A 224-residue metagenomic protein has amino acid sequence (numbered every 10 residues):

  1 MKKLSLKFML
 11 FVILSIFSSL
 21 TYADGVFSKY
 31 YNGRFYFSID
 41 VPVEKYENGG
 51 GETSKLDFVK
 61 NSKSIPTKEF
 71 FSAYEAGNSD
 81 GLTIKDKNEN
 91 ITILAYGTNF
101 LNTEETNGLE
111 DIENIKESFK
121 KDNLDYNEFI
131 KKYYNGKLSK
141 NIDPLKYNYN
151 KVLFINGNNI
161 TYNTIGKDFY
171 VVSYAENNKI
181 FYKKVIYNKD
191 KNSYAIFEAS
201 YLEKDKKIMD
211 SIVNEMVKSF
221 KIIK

Functional and structural regions predicted by a protein language model:
M1-M9: Bacterial N-terminal signal peptides that target proteins for export
T21-G25: Boundary at the C-terminal end of the N-terminal hydrophobic targeting segment
G33-V59: Proline-anchored loop/turn motifs at beta-strand termini and strand-loop-strand connectors
F37, V43-N48, D190-K224: Surface-exposed amphipathic alpha-helical segments
E52-D190, Y194: Conserved polar/disulfide-associated segments of primarily extracytoplasmic proteins
